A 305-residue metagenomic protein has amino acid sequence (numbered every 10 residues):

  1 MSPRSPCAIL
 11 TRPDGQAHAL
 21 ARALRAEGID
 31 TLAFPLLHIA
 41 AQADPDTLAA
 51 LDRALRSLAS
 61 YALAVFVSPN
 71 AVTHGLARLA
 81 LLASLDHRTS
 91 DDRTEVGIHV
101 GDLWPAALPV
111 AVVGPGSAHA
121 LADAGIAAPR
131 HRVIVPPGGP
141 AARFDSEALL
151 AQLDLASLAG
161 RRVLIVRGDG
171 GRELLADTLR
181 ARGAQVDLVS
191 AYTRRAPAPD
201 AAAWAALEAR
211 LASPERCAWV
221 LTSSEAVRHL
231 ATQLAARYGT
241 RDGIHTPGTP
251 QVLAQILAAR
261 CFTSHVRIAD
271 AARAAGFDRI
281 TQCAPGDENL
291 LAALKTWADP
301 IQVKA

Functional and structural regions predicted by a protein language model:
M1-A305: Conserved beta-alpha
